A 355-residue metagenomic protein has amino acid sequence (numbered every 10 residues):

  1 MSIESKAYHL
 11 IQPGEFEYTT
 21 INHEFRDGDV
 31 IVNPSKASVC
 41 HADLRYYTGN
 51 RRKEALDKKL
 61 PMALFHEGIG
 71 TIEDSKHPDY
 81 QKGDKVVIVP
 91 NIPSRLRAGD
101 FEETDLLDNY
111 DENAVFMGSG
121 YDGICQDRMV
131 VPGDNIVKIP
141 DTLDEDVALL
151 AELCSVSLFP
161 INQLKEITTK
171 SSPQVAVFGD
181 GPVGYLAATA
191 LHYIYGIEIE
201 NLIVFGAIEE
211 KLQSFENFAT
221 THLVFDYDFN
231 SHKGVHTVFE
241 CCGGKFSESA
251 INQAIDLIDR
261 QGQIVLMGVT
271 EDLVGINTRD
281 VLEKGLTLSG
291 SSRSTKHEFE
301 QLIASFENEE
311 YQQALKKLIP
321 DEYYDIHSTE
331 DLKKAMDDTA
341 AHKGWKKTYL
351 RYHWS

Functional and structural regions predicted by a protein language model:
S2-I3, Y227, N252, K296-S355: C-terminal hydrophobic helical "lid"/dimerization subdomain of Rossmann-like NAD(P)H-dependent oxidoreductases
E24-A37, R52-A98, P140-T142: Glycine-rich beta-strand-centered segment in the early N-terminal region that forms part of a ligand/cofactor-binding
S38, K76, N91, C242-F246 (+1 more regions): Short glycine-/small-residue-rich Rossmann-like dinucleotide-binding loops
E67-I69, D84-K85, R128, D180 (+1 more regions): Residue-level marker of beta-strand positions
P90, M267-E271, S292-S294: Short strand-turn motif at the edge of the Rossmann-like AdoMet-binding core
P93-Q174: NAD(P)H dinucleotide-binding glycine-rich loop of Rossmann-like/cofactor-binding domains, especially the beta1-alpha1
L143-D228: Mid-domain Rossmann-like dinucleotide-binding core that forms the NAD(H)/NADP(H) cofactor-binding site
E166-S172, I194-E198, L212-T287: Glycine-rich cofactor phosphate-binding loops and adjacent beta1-alpha1 units of small-molecule cofactor enzyme domains
